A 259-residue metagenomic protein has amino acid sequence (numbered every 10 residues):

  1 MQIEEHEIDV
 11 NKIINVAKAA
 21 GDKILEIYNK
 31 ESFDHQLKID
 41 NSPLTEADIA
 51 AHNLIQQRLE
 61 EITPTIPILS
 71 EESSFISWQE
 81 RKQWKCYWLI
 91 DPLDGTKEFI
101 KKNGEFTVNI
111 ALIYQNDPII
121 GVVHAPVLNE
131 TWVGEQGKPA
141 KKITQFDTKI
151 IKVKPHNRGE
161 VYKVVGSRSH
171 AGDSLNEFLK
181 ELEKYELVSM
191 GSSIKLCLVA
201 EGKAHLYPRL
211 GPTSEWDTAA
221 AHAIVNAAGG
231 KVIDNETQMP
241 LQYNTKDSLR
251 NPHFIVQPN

Functional and structural regions predicted by a protein language model:
M1-L93, Y114, D173, E177-K180 (+1 more regions): N-terminal subdomain of lithium-sensitive/metallo-dependent phosphomonoesterases centered on the IMPase/IPPase/PAP
M1-N15, G21, E177-E181, L196-N259: Oxyanion/phosphate-interacting regions
I24, D48, L59, T96 (+5 more regions): Residue-level signal for inorganic ion chemistry
E71, S167, M190, I233-N235: Conserved beta-strand termini and adjacent loop/short-helix elements that scaffold enzyme active sites in alpha/beta
W84-L128: Glycine-rich active-site/cofactor-binding loop and its immediate structural neighborhood
I110-C197, T245-N259: Acidic beta-strand-loop-alpha-helix segment within the catalytic core of divalent metal-dependent phosphate-processing
